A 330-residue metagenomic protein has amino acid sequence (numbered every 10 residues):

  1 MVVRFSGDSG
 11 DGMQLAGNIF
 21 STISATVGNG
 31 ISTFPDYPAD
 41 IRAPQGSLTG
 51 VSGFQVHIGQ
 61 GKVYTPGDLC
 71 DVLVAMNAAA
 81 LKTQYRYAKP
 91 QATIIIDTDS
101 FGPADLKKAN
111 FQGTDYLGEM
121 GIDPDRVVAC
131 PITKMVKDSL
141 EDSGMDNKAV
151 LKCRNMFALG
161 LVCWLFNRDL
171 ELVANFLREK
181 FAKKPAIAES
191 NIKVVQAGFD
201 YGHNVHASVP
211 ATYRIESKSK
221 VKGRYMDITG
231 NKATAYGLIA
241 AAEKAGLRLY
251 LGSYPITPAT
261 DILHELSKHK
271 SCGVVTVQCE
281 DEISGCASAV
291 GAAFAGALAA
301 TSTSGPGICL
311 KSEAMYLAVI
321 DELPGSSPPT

Functional and structural regions predicted by a protein language model:
M1-A245: Active-site cofactor/cluster-binding pocket
N18-V27, Q112-G113, K268-G273, Y316-P324: A glycine- and small-aliphatic-rich helix-loop capping segment at beta-alpha/alpha-beta transitions that lines
D36-A39, D99-F101, I132-T133, I256 (+3 more regions): Short, ordered loop/turn segments at secondary-structure junctions
D36-R42, L298-T330: Conserved thiamine diphosphate
R42-V51, D261-K270, E313-V319: Active-site-proximal loop->helix
G50-G53, H57, Q278-I283, G291 (+1 more regions): Flexible glycine/proline-rich, aromatic-decorated loop/lid segments
T83-Y87, E265, S288, E313-A314: A short acidic, amphipathic alpha-helical/loop segment
S217-S288, F294-S302, I308: Non-catalytic terminal/interface segments that mediate subunit docking, oligomerization, and allosteric communication
